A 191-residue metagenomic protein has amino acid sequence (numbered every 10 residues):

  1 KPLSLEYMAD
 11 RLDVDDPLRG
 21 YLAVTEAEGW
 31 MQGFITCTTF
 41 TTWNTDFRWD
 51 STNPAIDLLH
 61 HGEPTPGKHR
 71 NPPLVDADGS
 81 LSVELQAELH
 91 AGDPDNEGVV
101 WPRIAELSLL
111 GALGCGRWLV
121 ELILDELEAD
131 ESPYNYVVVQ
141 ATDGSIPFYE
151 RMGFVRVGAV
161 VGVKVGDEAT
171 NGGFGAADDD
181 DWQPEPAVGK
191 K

Functional and structural regions predicted by a protein language model:
K1-L22, A27-G111, E128-K191: Terminal substrate-recognition subdomain of acyl/acetyltransferases
L107, L113-D125: Glycine-rich acyl-CoA binding loop
